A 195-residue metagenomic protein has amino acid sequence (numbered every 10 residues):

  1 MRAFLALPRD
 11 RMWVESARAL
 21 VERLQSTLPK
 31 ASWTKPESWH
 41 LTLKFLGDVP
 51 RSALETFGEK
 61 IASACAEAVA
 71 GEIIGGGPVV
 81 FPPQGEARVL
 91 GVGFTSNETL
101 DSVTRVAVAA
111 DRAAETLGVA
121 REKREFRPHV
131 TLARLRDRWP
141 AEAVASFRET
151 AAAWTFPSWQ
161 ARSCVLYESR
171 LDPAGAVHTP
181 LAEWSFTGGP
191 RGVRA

Functional and structural regions predicted by a protein language model:
M1-A195: Histidine-dependent nucleotide/RNA phosphoesterase domain, centered on the 2H-phosphoesterase fold with its duplicated
